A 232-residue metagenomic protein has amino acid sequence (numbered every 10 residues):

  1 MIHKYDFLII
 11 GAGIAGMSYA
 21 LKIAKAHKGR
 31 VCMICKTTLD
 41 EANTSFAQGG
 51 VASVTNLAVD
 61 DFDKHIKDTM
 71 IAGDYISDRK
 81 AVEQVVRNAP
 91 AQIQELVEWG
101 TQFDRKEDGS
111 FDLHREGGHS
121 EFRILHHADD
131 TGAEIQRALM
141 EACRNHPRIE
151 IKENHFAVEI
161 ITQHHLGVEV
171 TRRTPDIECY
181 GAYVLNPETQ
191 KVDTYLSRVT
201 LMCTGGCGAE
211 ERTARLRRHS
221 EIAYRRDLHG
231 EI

Functional and structural regions predicted by a protein language model:
I2-Y5, T189-V199: Core beta-strand elements of the Rossmann-like FAD/NAD(P) dinucleotide-binding domain in flavoenzyme oxidoreductases
F7-M33: N-terminal Rossmann-like FAD-binding beta1-loop-alpha1 element of flavoenzymes
A12, A128, Q190-D193, E210-R217: Alpha-helix N-cap/helix-initiation motif
G13-I14, T38, D130, C207-G208: Residue-level detector of alpha-helix initiation sites
S18, K22-I23, N43, T200 (+1 more regions): Hydrophobic/aromatic ligand-binding patch that stacks against planar heteroaromatic rings of cofactors or nucleotides
G29-R30, C35-C179, L185-E188: Conserved N-terminal/central alpha/beta ligand/cofactor-binding core
E134-I135, I161, D193-Y195, E210-R212: Short helix/loop capping segments that flank catalytic or ligand/cofactor-binding pockets
V199-I232: Glycine-rich loop(s) and the adjacent beta-strand/alpha-helix scaffold that form part
